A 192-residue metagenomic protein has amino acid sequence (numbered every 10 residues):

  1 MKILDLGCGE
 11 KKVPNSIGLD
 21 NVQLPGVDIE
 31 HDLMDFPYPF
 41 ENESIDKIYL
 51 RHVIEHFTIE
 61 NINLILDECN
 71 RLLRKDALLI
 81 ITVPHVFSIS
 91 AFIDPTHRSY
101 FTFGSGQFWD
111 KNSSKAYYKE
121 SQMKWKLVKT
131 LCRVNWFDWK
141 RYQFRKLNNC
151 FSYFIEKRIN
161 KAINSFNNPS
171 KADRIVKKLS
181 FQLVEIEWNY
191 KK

Functional and structural regions predicted by a protein language model:
M1-F87: Conserved SAM-binding loop
E60-L64, E68-N70, L78-K192: S-adenosyl-L-methionine-dependent methyltransferase catalytic module, highlighting the catalytic core
